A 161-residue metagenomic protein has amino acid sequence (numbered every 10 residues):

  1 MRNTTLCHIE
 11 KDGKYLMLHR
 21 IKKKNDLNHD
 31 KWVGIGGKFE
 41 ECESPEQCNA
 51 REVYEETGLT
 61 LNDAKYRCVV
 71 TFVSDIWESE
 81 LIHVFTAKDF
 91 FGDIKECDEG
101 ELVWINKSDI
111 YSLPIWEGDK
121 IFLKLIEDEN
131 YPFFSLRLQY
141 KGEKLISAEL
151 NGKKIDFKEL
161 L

Functional and structural regions predicted by a protein language model:
M1-M17, K38: Conserved N-terminal beta-strand and adjoining loop/helix that marks the start of the Nudix/MutT-like hydrolase domain
N3-T5, G13, E80-I82, G100 (+1 more regions): Change "...and in nucleic-acid phosphodiester-cleaving endonucleases..." to "...and in nucleic-acid processing enzymes
K14, K22, T71: Short, glycine/serine-rich, charged loops/turns that create anion-binding and catalytic segments at active sites
L16-M17, K24-L27: Short N-terminal binding/cap micro-motifs at the start of the first secondary-structure element
H29-W32: A positional/architectural concept
F39-N62, F72-I126, A148-L161: Unchanged
C68: Catalytic phosphate/metal-binding cores of nucleic-acid and nucleotide-processing enzymes, i.e., regions that mediate
E129-S147: Short, active-site-adjacent segments that bind or coordinate small-molecule cofactors and metal centers
